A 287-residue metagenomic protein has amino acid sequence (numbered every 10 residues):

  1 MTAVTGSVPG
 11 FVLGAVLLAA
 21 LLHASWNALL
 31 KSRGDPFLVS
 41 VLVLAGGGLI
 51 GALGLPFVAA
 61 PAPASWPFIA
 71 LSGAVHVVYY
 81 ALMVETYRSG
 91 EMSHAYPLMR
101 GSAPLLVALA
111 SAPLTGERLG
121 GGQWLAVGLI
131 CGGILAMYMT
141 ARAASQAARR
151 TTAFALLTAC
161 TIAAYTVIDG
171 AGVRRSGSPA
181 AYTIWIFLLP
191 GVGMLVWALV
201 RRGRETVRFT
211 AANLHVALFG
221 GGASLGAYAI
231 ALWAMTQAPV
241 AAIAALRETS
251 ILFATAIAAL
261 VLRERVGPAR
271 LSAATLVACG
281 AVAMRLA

Functional and structural regions predicted by a protein language model:
M1-L71, Y80-M92, M139-F154, L188-G220 (+3 more regions): Membrane-interface interhelical linkers
T2-T5, G51-P61, L106-Q123, C160-S178 (+2 more regions): Hydrophobic alpha-helical transmembrane segments in multi-pass integral membrane proteins
G6, G10-F11, G226-A287: C-terminal appended segment following the main domain
L17-L21, V41-A45, A70-A74, V78 (+8 more regions): Residue-level signature of the transmembrane alpha-helical core of multi-pass small-molecule transporters
A20-S25, A52, G73, V77-A81 (+9 more regions): Hydrophobic/small/kink-forming positions within alpha-helical transmembrane segments of polytopic membrane proteins
A45-G51, A108-A112, G122-A141, A269-L286: Hydrophobic transmembrane alpha-helices of multi-pass small-molecule transport proteins
L71-H76, Y87-L135, A181-L189, V240-L260: Specific alpha-helical transmembrane segments that line the substrate/conduction pathway and gating interfaces
L157-W197, R202: Flexible, substrate/cofactor-facing loop regions flanked by secondary structure within enzyme catalytic domains
